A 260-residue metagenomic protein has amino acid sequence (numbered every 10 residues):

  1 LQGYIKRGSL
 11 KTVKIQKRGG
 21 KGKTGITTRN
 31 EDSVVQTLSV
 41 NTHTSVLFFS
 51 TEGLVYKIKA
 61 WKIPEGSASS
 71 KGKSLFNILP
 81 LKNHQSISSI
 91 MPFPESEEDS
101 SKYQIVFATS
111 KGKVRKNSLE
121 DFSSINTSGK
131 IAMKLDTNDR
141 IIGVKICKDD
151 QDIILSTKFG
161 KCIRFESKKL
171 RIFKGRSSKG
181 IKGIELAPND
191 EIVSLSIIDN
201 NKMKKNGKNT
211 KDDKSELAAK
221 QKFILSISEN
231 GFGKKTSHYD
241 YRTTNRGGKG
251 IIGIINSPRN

Functional and structural regions predicted by a protein language model:
L1-N260: Short, structured "edge-of-domain" segments at secondary-structure transitions
